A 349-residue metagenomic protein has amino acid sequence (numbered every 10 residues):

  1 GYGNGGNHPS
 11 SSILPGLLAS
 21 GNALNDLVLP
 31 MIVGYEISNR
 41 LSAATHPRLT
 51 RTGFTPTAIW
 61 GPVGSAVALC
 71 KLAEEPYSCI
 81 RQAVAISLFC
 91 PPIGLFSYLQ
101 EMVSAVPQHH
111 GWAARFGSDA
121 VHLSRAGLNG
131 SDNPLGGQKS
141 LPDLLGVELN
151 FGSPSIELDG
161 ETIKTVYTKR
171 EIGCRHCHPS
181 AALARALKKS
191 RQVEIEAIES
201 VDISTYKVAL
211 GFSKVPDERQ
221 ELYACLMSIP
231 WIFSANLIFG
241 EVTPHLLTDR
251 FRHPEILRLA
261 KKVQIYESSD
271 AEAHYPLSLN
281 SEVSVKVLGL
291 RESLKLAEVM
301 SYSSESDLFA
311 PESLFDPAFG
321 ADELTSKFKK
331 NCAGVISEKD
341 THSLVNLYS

Functional and structural regions predicted by a protein language model:
G1-G6, M102-R115, H122-S349: Terminal-appendage/accessory-domain detector
G1-K164, C174, A209, S349: N-terminal core-entry segment
